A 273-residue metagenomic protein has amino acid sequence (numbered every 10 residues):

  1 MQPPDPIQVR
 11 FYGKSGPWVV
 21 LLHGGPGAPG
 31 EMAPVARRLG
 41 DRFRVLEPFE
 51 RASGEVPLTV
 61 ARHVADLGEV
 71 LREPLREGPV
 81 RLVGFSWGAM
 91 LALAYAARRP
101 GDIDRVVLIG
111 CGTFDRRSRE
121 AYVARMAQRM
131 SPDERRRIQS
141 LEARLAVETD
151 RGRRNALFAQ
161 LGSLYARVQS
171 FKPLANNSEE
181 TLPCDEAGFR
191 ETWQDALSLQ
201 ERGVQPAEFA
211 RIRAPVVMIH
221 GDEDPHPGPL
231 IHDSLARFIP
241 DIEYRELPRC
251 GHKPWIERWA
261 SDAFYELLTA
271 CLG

Functional and structural regions predicted by a protein language model:
D5-P57: Conserved HGGG/HGGXW glycine-rich cap/lid loop of the alpha/beta-hydrolase fold
L46-W87, F264: Active-site loop/oxyanion-hole signature of alpha/beta-hydrolase fold enzymes
P79-Y122: Conserved hydrolase catalytic core segment
V107-A146: Flexible "cap/lid" loop of the alpha/beta hydrolase fold
S140-A207, A214: Alpha/beta-hydrolase
I212, M218-H220: Short beta-strand/loop motif that positions the catalytic acidic residue of the alpha/beta-hydrolase fold
P225-I231: Conserved alpha/beta-hydrolase "acid-adjacent" motif
C250-D262: Catalytic histidine-centered segment of alpha/beta-hydrolase-like enzymes
